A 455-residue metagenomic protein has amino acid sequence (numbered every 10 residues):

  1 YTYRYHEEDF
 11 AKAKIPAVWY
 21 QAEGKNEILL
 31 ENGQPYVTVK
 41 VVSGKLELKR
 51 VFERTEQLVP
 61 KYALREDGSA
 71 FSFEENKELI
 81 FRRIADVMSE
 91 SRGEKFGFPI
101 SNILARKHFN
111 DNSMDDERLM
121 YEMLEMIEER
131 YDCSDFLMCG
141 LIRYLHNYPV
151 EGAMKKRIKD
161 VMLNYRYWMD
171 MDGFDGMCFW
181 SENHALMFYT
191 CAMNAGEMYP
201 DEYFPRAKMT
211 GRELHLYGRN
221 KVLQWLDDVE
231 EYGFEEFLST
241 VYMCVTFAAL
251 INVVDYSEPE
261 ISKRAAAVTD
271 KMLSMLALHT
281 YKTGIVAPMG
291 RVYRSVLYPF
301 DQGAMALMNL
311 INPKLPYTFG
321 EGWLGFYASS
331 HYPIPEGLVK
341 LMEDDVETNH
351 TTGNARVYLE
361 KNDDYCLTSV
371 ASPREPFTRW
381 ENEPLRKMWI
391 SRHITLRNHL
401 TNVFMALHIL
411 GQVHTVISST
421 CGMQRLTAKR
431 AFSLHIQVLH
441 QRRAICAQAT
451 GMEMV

Functional and structural regions predicted by a protein language model:
Y1-N183, M187, E213-V222, K314-V455: Ser/Thr/Asn(+Pro)-rich, low-complexity disordered segments
D132-L145, W168-W180, L223-T240, K271-Y298: Charged/polar, low-hydrophobicity segments characteristic of intrinsically disordered regions and flexible loops
M138, A185, Y189, T240-F247: Short alpha-helical patches at coil-to-helix transitions and adjacent helical residues in well-structured domains
R143-N147, M193-M198, A248-Y256: Short glycine/serine- and small hydrophobic-enriched flexible loop segments
F179-D228, Y232: Active-site cradle of extracellular carbohydrate-active enzymes
R212-H279: Internal, well-ordered domain-core segments that constitute the primary functional module of diverse proteins
I251, P259, K263-S330: Extended amphipathic alpha-helical segments with heptad-repeat/coiled-coil character used for oligomerization, fusion
